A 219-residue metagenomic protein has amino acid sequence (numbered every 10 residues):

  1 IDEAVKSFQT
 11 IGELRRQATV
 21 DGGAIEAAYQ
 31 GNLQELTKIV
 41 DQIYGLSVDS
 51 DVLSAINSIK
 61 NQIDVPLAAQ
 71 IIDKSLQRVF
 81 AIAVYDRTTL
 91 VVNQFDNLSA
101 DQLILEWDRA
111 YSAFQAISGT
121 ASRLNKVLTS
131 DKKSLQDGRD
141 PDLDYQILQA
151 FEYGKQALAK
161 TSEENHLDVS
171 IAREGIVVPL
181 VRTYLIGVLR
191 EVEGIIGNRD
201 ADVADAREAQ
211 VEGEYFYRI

Functional and structural regions predicted by a protein language model:
I1-I219: Mature extracytoplasmic or organellar-lumen-exposed domains after removal of signal/transit peptides
